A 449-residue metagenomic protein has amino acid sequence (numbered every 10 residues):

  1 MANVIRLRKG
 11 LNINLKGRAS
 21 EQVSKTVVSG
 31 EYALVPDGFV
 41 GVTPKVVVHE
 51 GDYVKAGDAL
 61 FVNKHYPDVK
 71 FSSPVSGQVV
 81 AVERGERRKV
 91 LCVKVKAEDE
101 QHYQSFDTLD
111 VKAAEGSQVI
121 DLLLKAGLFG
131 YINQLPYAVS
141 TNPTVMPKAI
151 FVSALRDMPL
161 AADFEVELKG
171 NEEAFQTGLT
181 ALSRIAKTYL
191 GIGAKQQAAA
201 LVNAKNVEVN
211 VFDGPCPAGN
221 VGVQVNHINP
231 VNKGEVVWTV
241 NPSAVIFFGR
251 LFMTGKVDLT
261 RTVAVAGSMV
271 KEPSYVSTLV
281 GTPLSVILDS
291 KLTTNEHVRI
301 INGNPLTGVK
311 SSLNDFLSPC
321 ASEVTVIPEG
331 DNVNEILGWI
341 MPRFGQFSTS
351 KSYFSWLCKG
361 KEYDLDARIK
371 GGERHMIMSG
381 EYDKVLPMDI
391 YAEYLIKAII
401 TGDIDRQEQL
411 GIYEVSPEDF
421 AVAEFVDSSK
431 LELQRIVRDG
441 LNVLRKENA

Functional and structural regions predicted by a protein language model:
M1-V47, V62, F212: N-terminal, Lys/Arg-enriched amphipathic/low-complexity engagement segments that precede the first folded domain
V42, V48, H65-D68, E272: Short, solvent-exposed loop/turn positions at domain surfaces that link secondary-structure elements or cap domain
V48-V62, V80-A81: Short, well-structured beta-strand-loop connectors
D58, K64, V75, E83 (+1 more regions): Glycine-rich, histidine-containing beta strand-loop boundary motifs that form or position
D68-S76: Short coil-to-beta-strand transition motifs
V69, E83-A449: Buried, small/hydrophobic-residue-enriched core segments of structured protein domains
